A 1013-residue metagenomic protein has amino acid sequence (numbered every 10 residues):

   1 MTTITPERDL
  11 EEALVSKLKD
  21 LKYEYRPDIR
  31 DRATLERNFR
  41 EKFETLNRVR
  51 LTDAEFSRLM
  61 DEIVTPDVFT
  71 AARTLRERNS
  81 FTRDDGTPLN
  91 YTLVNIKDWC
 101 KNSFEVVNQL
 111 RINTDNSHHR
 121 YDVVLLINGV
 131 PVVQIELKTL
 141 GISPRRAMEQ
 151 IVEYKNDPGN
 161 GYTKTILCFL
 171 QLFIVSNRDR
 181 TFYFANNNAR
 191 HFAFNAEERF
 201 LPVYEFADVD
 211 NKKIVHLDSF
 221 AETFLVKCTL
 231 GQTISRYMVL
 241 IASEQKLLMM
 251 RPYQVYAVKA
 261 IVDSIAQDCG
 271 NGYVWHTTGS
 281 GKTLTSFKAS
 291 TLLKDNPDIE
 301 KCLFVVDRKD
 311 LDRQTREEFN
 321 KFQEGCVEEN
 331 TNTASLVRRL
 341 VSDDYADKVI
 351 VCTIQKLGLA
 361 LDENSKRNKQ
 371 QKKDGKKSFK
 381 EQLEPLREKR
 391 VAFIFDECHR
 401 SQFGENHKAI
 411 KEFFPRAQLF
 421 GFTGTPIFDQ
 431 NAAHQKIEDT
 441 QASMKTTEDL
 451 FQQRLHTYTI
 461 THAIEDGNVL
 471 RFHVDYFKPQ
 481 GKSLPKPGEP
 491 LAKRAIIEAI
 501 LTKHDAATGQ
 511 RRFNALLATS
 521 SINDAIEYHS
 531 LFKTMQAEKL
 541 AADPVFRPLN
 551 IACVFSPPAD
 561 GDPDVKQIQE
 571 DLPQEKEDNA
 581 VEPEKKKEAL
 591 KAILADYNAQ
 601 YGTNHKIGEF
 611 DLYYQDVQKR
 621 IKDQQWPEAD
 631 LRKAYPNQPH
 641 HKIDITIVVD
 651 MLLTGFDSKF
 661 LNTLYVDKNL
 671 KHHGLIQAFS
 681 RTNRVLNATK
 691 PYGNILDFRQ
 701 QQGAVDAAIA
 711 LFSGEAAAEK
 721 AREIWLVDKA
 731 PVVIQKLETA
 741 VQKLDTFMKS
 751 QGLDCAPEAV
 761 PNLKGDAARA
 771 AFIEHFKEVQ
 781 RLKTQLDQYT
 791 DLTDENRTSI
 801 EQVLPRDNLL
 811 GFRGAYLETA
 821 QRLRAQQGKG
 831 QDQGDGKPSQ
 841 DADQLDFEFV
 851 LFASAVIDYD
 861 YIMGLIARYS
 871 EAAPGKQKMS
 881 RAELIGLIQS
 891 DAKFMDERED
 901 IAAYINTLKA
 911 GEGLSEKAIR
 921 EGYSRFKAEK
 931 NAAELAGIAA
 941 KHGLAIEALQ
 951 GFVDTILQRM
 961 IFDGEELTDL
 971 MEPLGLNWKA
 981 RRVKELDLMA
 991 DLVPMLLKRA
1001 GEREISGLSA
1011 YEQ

Functional and structural regions predicted by a protein language model:
T2-K301, D310-C326, D344-Y345, V349 (+3 more regions): ATP-dependent helicase/translocase motor core
T52, G270, D295, R313 (+6 more regions): Catalytic cores and motor modules of nucleic-acid processing enzymes
I127, A266-G270, S342-A346, E363-V391 (+3 more regions): Short basic/glycine-enriched coil/helix segment immediately N-terminal to the Walker B
P144-A147, Y154, A185-N187, F192-N195 (+4 more regions): Signature of the SF2 helicase/ATPase Hel1-core->accessory helical subdomain module
W275-T277, E300-R308, F513-S521: Conserved RecA-like ASCE P-loop NTPase motor core of nucleic-acid helicases/translocases
S280, K309, N330-R339, I354-L359 (+4 more regions): Conserved helicase motor
K301, A346-V349, K389-A392, R416-F420 (+1 more regions): Loop/turn-to-beta-strand initiation segments
K348, G488-V648: Conserved C-terminal RecA-like helicase domain
